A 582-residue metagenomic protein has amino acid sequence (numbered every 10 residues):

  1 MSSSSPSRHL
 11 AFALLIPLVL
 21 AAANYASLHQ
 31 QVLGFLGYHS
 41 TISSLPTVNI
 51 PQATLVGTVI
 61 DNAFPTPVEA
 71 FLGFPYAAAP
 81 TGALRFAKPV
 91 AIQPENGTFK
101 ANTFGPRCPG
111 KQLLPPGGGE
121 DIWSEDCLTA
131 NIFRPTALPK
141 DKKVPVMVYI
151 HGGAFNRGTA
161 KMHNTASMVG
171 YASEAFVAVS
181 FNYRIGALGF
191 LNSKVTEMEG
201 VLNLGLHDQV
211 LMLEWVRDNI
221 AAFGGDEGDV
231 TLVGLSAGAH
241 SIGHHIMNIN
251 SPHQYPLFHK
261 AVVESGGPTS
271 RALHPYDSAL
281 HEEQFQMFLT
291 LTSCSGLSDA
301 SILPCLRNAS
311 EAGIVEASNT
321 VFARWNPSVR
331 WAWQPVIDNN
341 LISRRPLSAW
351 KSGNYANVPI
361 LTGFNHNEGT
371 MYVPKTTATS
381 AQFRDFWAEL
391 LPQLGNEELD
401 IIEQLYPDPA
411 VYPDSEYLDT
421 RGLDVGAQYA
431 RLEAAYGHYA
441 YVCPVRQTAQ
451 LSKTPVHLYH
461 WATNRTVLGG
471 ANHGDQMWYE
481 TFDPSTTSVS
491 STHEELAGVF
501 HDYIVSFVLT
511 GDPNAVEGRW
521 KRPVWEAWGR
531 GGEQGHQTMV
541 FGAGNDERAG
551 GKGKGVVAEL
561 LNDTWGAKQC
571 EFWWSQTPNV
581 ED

Functional and structural regions predicted by a protein language model:
M1-Q31, I504: Fungal secretory targeting signals
A23-L202, L206, P374, R384-W387 (+4 more regions): Non-catalytic accessory segments of hydrolases
P116, D218, A222, D229 (+4 more regions): Substrate-access "cap/lid" subdomains that shape and gate the entrance to catalytic or ligand-binding pockets
D141-K143, K194-L204, L211-V233: Gly/Ser-rich "nucleophile elbow"/oxyanion-hole loop immediately N-terminal to the catalytic nucleophile in hydrolases
K142-V146, S173-V177, D226-V230, Q254-K260 (+2 more regions): Loop/turn elements at helix/coil->beta-strand transitions in domains of secreted/extracellular proteins
G234, G238: Gly/Ala-rich beta-loop-alpha elbow adjacent to hydrolase catalytic centers
A239-P252: Short glycine-enriched nucleophile-adjacent loop and the immediately C-terminal alpha-helix near the catalytic center
A434, A440-D582: Mobile gating loops/cap/lid regions near enzyme active sites that modulate substrate access
